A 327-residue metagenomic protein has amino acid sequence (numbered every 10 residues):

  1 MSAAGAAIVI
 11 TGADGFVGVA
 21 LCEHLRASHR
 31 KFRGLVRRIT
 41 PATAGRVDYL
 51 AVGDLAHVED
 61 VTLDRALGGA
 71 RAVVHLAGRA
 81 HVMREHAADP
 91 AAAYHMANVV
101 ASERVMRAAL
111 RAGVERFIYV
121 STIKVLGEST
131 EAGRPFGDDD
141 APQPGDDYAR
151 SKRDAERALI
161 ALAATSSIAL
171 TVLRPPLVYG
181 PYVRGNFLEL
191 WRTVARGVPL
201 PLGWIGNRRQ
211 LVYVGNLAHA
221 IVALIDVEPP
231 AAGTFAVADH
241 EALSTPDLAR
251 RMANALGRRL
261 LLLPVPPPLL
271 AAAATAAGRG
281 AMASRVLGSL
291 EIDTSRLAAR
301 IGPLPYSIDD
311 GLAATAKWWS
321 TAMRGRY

Functional and structural regions predicted by a protein language model:
A7-S28: N-terminal Rossmann NAD(P)H-binding glycine-rich loop of SDR-like oxidoreductase domains
V52-V99, R104, A108-R111, E128: NAD(P)H-binding glycine-rich loop region in Rossmannoid oxidoreductase-like domains and their noncatalytic homologs
D89-A92, M96, T130-V178, P199-L200: Catalytic helix-loop patch of NAD(P)-dependent Rossmann-fold dehydrogenases
E103-D147: Conserved Rossmann-fold NAD(P)-dependent oxidoreductase catalytic core, especially the SDR/UDP-sugar
G180, L202-N207, F235-A242, R251-G257 (+1 more regions): Glycine-rich Rossmann NAD(P)(H)-binding loop
V183-E189, G203-D226, A232-A236: Substrate-positioning beta->alpha
L224-A281, A313-A316, M323-Y327: Mid/C-terminal beta-alpha module of Rossmann-like enzyme folds, strongest in SDR-family dehydrogenases/epimerases
A281-Y327: C-terminal amphipathic/interface module of NAD(P)-dependent oxidoreductases and related NAD-binding regulators
